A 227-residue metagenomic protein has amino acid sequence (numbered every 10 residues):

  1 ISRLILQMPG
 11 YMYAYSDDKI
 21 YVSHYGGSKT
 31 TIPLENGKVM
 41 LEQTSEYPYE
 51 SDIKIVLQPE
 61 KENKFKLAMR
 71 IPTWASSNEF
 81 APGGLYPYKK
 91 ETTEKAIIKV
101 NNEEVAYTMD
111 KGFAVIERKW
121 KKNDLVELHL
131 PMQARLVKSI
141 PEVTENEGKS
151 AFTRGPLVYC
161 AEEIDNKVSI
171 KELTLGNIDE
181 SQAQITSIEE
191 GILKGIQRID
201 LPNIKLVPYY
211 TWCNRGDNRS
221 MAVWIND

Functional and structural regions predicted by a protein language model:
I1-Q58, S76-V100, V105-M109, F113-K121 (+1 more regions): C-terminal beta-rich recognition modules with glycine/proline-rich loops and embedded aromatic residues
E60-L67: Extended extracellular/luminal ectodomain segments enriched in beta-structured repeat modules
R70-W74: Short acidic, flexible loop segments centered on an aromatic residue
